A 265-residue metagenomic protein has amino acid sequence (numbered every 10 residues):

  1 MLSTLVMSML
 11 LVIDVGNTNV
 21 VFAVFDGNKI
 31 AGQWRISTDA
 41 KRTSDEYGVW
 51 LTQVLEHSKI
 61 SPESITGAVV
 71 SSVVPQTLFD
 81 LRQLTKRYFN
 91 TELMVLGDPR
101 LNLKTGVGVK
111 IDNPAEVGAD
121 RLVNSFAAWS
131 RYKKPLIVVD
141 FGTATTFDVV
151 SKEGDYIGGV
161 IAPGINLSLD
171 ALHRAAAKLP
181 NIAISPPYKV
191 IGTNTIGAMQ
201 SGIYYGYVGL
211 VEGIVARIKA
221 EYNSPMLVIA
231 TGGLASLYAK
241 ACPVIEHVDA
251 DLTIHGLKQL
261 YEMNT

Functional and structural regions predicted by a protein language model:
M1-L96: N-terminal glycine/serine-rich phosphate-binding loop of ATP-dependent small-molecule kinases, especially carbohydrate
S3, M7, V12, T38 (+1 more regions): ATP-binding/phosphotransfer module of carbohydrate and carboxylate kinases, centering on a glycine-rich
M7, K104-L136, K258-T265: Conserved phosphate-binding catalytic cores of ATP/NTP-utilizing and phosphoryl-transfer enzymes
M7-A31, A128, Y132-Y156, L172 (+1 more regions): Gly/Thr-rich phosphate-binding beta-strand-loop-beta motif of the actin/hexokinase/Hsp70
R35, D39, N113, K134-D170 (+1 more regions): Glycine-rich phosphate-binding loop of actin/hexokinase-like ATP-binding domains
K41-R42, R100-T105, L252-G256: A short acidic, often aromatic-flanked loop/helix-cap motif at beta-alpha or helix-coil junctions that lines enzyme
S58-E63, R131-K133, E221-S224: Glycine-rich phosphate-binding loop signature in dinucleotide/nucleotide-binding domains
I60-E116, E153-G159, G164-I165, N194-Y204 (+3 more regions): Short beta-strand-loop/turn "lid" adjacent to the catalytic site in phosphate-handling enzymes
